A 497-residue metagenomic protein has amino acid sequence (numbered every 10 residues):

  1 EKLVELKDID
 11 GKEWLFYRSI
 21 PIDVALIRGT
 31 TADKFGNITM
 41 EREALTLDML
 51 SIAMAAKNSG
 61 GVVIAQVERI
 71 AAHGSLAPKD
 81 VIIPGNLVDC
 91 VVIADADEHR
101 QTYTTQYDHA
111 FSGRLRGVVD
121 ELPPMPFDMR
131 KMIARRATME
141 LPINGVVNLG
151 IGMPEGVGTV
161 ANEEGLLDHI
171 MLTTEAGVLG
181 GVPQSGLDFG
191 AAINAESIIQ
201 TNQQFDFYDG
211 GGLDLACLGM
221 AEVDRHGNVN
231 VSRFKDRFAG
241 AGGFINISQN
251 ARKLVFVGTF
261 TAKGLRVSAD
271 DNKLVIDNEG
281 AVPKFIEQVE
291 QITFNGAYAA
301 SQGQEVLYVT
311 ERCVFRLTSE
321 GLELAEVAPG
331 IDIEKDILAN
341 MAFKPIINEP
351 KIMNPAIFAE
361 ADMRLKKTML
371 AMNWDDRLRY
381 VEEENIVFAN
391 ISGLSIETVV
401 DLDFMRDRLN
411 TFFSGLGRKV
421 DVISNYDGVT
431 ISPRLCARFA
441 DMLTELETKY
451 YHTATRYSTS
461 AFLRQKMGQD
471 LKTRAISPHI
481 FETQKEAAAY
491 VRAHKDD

Functional and structural regions predicted by a protein language model:
E1-V118, G186-D362: Conserved phosphate- and dinucleotide-binding cores of soluble alpha/beta proteins, encompassing both enzyme active
P21-I22, G60, N144, L167-H169 (+3 more regions): A general structural motif
G61, I143-V147, H169-I170, G321-L324 (+2 more regions): Short active-site oxyanion
A96-D97, T174-V178, T483-K485: Short, acidic/turn-prone active-site loops that include or flank metal/cofactor- and phosphate-binding residues
Q101-Y103, G180-S185, A489-V491: Short, charged, surface-exposed secondary-structure boundary motifs
L115-E196: N-terminal active-site beta-alpha-beta segment that forms phosphate/nucleotide-binding and substrate-recognition loops
L167-E175, I347, A475-F481: Short hydrophobic/aromatic-enriched beta-strand-loop microsegments
W374-D497: Amphipathic, Lys/Arg-enriched alpha-helical "gate/interface" segment within cytosolic domains that mediates
